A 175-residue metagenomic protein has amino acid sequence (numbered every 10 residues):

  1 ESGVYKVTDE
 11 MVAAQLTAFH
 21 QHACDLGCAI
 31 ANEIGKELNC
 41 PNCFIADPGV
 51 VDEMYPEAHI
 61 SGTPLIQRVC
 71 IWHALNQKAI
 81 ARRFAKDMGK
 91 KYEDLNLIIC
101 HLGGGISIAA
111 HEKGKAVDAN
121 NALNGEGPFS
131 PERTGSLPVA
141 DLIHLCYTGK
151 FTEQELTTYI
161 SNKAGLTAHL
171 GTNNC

Functional and structural regions predicted by a protein language model:
E1-G27, V50-A58: Short beta-strand-loop/turn "lid" adjacent to the catalytic site in phosphate-handling enzymes
Y5, D9, D25-N32, E37-C40 (+2 more regions): Non-catalytic beta/alpha edge segments that cap or flank active sites
F19-E33, E37, I66-Q67, A74-A81: A gly/proline- and charged-residue-enriched helix-loop-helix capping module
G35-A46, K90-L97: Short secondary-structure capping/junction motifs at helix and strand boundaries
I45, D94-C100, Q154-N162: Beta-strand segments within the central parallel beta-sheet cores of soluble alpha/beta enzyme folds
D47-G49, L102-G103: Short, well-ordered beta-to-alpha junction loops that form the rim of enzyme active sites and present histidine/acidic
Y55-T148: Glycine-rich phosphate-binding loop of actin/hexokinase-like ATP-binding domains
T148-C175: A mobile "lid/hinge" subdomain adjacent to the ATP/sugar-phosphate binding pocket shared across diverse ATP-dependent
